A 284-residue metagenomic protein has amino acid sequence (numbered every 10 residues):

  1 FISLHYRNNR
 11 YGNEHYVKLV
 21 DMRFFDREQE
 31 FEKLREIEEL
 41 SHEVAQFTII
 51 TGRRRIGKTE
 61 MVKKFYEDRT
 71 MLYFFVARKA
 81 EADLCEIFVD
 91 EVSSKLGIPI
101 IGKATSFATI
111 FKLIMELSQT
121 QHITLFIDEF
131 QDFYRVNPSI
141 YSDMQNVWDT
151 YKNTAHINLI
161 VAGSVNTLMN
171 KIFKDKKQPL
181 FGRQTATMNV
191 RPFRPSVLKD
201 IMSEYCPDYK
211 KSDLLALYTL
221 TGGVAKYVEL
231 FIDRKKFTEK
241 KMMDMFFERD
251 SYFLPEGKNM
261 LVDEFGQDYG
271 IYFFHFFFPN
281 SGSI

Functional and structural regions predicted by a protein language model:
F1-I284: Phosphate-binding site recognition
